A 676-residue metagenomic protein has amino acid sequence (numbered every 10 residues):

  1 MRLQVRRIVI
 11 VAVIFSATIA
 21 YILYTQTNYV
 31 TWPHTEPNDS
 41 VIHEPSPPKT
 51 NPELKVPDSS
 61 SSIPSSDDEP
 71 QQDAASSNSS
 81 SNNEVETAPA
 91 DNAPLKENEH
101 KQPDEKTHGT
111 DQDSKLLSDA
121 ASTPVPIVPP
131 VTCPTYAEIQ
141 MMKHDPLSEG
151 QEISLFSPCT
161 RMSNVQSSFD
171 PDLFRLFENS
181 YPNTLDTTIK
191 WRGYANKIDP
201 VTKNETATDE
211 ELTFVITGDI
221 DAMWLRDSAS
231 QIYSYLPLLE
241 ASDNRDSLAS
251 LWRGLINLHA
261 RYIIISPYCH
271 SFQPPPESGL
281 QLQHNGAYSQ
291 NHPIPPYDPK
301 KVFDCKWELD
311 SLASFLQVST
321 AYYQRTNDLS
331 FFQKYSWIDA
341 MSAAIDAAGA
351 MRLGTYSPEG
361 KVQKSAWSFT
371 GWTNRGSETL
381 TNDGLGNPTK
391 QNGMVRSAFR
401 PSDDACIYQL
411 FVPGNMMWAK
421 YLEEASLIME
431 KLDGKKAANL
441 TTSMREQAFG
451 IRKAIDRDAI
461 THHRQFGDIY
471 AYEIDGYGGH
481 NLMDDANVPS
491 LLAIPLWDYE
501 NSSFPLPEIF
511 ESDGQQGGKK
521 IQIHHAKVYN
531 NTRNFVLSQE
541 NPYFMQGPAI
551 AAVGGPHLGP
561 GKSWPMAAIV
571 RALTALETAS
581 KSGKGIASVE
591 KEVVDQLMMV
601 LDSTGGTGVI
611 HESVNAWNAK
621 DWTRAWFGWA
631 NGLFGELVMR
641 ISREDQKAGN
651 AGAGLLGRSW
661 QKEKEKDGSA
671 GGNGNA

Functional and structural regions predicted by a protein language model:
M1-P45: N-terminal signal-anchor transmembrane helix specifying type II single-pass membrane topology of secretory-pathway
G109-R226, S266, Q273, A287: Low-complexity, Ser/Thr/Pro/Gly-enriched N-terminal "stalk/linker" regions
Q140-E152, T213-A229, A249, R261 (+7 more regions): Solvent-exposed loop and edge beta-strand segments that line ligand/cofactor-binding and catalytic clefts
E152-F169, S230-R245, S314-S330, M416-K436 (+4 more regions): Well-ordered alpha-helical scaffold segments within catalytic/enzyme domains
E205-V215, G279-K306, W372-L410, E473-Y477 (+1 more regions): Acidic/His metal-coordination segments adjacent to aromatic residues that form catalytic metal sites in metalloenzymes
D221-N374, G628-S642: Aromatic-rich carbohydrate-recognition surfaces in CAZymes
L225, P267-Y268, P275, A343-A419 (+4 more regions): Extended ligand-binding clefts on enzyme/binding-domain cores
C269, S278, P556-M566, R571-A572 (+1 more regions): CBM-like carbohydrate-recognition segments
